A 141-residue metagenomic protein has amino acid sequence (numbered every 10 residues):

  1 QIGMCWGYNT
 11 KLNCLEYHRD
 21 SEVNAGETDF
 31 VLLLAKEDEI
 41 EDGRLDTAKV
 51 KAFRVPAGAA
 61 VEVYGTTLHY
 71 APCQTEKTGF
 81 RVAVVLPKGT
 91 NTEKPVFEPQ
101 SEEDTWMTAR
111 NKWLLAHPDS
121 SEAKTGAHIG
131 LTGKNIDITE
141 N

Functional and structural regions predicted by a protein language model:
Q1-A57, A71-N141: Active-site region of the double-stranded beta-helix
A59-V61, T66-Y70: Histidine-centered metal-chelating micro-motifs
